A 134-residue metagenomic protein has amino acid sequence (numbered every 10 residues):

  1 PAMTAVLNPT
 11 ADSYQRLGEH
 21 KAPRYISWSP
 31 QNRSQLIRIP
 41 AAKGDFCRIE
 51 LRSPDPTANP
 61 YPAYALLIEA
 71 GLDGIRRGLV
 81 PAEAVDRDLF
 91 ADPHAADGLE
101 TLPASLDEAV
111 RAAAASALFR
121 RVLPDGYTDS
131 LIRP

Functional and structural regions predicted by a protein language model:
P1-P134: Catalytic-core signal marking the mid-to-C-terminal active-site face
